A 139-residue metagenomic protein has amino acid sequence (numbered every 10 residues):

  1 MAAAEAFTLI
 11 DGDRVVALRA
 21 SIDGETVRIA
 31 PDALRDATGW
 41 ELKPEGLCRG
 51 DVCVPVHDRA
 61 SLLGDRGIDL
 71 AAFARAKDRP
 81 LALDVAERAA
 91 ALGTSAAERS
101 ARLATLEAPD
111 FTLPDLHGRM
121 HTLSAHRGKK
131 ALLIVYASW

Functional and structural regions predicted by a protein language model:
E5, E25, K43, A108-P109: Short loop/turn microsegments at loop-to-beta-strand junctions
A6-L18, D36-A60, A82-D84, A89: N-terminal export/assembly leaders
D13, R49-G50, D65-I68, L92-E98: Post-signal-peptide, soluble extracytosolic/periplasmic N-terminal scaffold domains of envelope/secretory systems
R14-V27, G64: Short, contiguous acidic and Ser/Thr-rich linear segments
T26-E41, L62-P80: Amphipathic, non-transmembrane alpha-helical segments in extracytoplasmic/periplasmic proteins
A72-A101: Short, structured interface segments
T94-L123: N-terminal "domain-start" segment that seeds a small globular fold
H121-W139: Short active-site neighborhood of thiol/selenol oxidoreductases, capturing the structured segment around
